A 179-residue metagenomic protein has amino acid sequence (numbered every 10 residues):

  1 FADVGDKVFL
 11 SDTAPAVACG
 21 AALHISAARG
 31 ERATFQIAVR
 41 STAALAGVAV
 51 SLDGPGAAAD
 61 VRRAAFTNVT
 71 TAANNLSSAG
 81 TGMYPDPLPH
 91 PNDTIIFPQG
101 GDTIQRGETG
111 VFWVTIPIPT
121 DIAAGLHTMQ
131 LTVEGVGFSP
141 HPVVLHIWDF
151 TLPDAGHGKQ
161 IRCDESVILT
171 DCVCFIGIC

Functional and structural regions predicted by a protein language model:
F1-C19, A43-V114, I122: Surface-exposed binding patches on compact interaction domains or structured appendages
G20-G47, V111: Contiguous beta-strand segments within globular domains
R32, T109, A124-T128: Extracellular Ig-like/FN3 beta-sandwich strand-entry sites
F35, V48-V50, F112-V114, M129 (+1 more regions): Hydrophobic residues positioned within well-ordered beta-strands of beta-sheet architectures
I37, G125-G135: A short beta-strand micro-motif common to beta-rich folds, especially ectodomain repeats
I118, G135-G137: Surface-exposed loop/turn motifs at beta-strand-loop junctions within extracellular Ig-like and Fibronectin type III
T120-M129, D154: Short glycine/proline/serine/threonine-rich loop/turn segments at secondary-structure transition edges
S139-C179: An acidic-aromatic substrate-binding cleft motif
